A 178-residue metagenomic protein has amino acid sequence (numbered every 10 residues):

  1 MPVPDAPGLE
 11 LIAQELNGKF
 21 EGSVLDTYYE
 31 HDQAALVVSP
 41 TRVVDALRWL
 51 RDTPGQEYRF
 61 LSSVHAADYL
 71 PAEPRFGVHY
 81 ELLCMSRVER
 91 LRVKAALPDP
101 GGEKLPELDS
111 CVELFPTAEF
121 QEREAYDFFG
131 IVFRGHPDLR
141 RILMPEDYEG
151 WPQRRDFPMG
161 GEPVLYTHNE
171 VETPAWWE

Functional and structural regions predicted by a protein language model:
M1-E178: Terminal low-complexity/charged segments
